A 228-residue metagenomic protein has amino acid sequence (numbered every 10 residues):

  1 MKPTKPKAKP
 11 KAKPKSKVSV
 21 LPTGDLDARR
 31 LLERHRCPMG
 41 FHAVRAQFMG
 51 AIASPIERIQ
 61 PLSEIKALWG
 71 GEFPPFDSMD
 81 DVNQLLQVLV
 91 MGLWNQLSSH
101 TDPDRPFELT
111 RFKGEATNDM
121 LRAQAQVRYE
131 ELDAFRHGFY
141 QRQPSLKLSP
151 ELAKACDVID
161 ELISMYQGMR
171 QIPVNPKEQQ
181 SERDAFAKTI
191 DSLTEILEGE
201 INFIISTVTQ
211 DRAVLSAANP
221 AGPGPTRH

Functional and structural regions predicted by a protein language model:
M1-L132, R136-H228: Domain-length accessory/inserted modules outside core catalytic folds
